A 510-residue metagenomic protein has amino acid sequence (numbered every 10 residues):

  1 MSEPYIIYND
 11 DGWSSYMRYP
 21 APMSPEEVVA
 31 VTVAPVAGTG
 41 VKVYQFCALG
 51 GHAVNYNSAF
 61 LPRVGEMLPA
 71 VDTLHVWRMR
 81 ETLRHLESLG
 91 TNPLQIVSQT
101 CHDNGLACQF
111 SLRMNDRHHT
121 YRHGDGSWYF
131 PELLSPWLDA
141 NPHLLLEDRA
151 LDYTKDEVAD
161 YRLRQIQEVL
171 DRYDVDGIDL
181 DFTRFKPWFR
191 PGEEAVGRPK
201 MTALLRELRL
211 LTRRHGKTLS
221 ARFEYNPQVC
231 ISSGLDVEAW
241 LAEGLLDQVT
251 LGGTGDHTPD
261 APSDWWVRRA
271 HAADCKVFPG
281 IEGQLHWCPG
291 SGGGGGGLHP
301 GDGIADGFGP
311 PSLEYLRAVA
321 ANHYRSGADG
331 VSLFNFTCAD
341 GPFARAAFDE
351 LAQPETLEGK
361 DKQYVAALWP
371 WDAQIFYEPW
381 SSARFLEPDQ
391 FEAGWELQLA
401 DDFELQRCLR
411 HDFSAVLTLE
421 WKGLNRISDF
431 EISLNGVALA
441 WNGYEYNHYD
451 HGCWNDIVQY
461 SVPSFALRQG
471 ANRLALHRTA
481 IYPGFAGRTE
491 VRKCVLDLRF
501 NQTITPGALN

Functional and structural regions predicted by a protein language model:
E3-M23, L68-Q99, D103, Q109-E168 (+2 more regions): Active-site-adjacent "subsite" loops/lids of carbohydrate-active enzymes
Y16-M17, P22-E26, L49-V54, E87 (+6 more regions): Acidic-and-aromatic substrate-binding clefts and catalytic sites of carbohydrate-active enzymes
E27-V54, D171-G177, L245-V249, H323-G330: Catalytic domains of carbohydrate-active enzymes, especially glycoside hydrolases
V41-E87, K186-P191, Q248-L251, D260 (+1 more regions): Aromatic-lined carbohydrate-binding/catalytic grooves of carbohydrate-active enzymes
V43-G51, Q248-P259, I304-D372: Substrate-binding cleft of secreted/luminal carbohydrate-active enzymes
E157-K276, Y315: Active-site neighborhood of glycoside hydrolase catalytic domains
R407-L417: Extended extracellular/luminal ectodomain segments enriched in beta-structured repeat modules
W421-P506: Beta-strand-rich ligand-recognition modules
